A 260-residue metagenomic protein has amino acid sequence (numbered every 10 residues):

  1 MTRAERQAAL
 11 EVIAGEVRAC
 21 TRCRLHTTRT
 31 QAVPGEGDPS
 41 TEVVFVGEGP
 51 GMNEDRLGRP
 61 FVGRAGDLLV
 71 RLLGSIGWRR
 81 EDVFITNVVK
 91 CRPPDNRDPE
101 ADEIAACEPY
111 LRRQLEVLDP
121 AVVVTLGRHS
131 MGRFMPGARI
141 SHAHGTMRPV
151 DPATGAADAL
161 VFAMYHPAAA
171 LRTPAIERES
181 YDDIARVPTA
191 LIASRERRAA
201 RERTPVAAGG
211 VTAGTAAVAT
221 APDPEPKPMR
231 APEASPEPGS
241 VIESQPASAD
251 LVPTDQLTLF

Functional and structural regions predicted by a protein language model:
M1-R64, R203, A208-F260: Active-site and ligand/interface coordination hotspots across diverse enzymes and nucleic-acid-associated assemblies
H26, G66, I104-E108: A conditional alpha-helix N-cap/helix-loop micro-motif detector
A32, I85-N87: Short linear loop/turn motifs
N53-V83: Glycine-rich, small/polar surface segments that engage phosphate groups of diverse ligands
I76, R80-E81, V88-F260: Glycine/proline-rich loop-helix segments at beta-alpha junctions forming the active-site rim of enzyme cores
